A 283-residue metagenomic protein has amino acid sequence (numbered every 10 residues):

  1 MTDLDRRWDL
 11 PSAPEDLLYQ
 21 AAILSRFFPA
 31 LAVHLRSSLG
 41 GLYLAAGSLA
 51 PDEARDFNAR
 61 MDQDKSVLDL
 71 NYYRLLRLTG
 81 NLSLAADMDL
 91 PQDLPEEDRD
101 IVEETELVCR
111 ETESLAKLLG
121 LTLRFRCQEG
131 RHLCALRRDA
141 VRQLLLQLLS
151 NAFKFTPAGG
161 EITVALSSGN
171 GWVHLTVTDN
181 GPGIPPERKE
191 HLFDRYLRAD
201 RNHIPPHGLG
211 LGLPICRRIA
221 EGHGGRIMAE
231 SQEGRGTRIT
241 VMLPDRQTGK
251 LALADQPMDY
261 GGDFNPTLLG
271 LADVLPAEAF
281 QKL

Functional and structural regions predicted by a protein language model:
L70-L75: Short alpha-helical segment of the dimerization/phosphotransfer core of two-component systems
E97, K117, T122-H132: Conserved catalytic submotifs in the C-terminal HATPase_c
A152-F153: Short helix-loop "hinge" at the ATP-lid/N-box region of the Bergerat-fold HATPase_c
D179: Acidic ATP/Mg2+-coordinating residue in the GHKL
I184-Y196: Short conserved segment of the HATPase_c
G212, C216: Short alpha-helical Gxxx[C/S/T] motif in the catalytic ATP-binding
G224-G225: Conserved glycine-rich
